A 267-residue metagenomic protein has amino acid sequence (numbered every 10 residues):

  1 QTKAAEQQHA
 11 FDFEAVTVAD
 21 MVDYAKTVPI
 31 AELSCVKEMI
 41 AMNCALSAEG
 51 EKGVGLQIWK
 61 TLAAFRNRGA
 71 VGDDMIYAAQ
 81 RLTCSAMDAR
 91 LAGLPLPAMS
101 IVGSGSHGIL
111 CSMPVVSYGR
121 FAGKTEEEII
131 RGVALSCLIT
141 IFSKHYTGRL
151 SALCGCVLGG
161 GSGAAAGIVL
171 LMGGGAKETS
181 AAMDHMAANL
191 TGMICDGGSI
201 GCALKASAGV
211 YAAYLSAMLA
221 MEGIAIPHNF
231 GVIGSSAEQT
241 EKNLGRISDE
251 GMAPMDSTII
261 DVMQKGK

Functional and structural regions predicted by a protein language model:
Q1-G93, D261-K267: Signature of multi-pass transmembrane helix bundles
I30-K37, G50-A63, G93-P95, E126-I129 (+4 more regions): Flexible, glycine/charged-enriched surface loops at secondary-structure junctions
N43, A79-M87, G132-T140, M183-M186: Short alpha-helical scaffolding segments that buttress acidic/His motifs in well-ordered protein cores
Y77, I101, V115-F121: Inter-domain interface/hinge segments
L94-M113, G155-G159: Conserved phosphate/anionic-ligand binding catalytic regions in large, soluble enzymes, centered on
Y118-T125, I129-R131, I141-A208, M221-H228: Hydrophobic alpha-helical bundle architecture
A182-H185, N189-K267: Internal helix-turn-beta structural module
